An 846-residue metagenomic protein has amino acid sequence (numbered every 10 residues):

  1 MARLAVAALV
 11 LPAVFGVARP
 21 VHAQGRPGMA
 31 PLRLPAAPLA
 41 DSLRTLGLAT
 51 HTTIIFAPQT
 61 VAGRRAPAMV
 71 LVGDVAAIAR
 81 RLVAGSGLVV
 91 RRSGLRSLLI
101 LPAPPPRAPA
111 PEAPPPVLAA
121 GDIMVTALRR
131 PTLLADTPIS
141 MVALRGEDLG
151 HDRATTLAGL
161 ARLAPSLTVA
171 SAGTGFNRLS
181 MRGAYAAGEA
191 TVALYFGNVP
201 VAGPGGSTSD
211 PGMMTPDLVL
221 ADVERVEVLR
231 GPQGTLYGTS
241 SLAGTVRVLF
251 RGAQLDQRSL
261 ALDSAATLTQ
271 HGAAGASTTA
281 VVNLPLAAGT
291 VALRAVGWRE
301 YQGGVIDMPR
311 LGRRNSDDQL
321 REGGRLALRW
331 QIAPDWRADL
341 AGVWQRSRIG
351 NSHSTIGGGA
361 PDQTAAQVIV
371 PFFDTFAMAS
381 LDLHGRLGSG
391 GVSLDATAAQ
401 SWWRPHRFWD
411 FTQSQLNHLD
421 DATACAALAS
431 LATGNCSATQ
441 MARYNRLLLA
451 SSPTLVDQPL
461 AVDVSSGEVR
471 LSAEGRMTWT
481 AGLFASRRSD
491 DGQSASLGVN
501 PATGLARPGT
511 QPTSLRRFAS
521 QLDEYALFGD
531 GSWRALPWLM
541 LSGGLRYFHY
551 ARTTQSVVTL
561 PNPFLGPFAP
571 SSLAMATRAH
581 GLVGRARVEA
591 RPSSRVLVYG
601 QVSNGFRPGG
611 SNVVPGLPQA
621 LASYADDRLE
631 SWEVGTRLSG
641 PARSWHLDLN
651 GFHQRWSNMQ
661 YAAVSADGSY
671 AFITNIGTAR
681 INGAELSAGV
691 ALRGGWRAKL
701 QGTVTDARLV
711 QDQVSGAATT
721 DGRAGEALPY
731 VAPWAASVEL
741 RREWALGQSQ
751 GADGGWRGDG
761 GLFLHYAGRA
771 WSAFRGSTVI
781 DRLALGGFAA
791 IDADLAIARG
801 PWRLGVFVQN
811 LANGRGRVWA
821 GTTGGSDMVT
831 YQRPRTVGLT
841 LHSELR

Functional and structural regions predicted by a protein language model:
L98-L101, L157-L160, N177-R182, A193-G197 (+3 more regions): N-terminal periplasmic accessory domains that precede and gate Gram-negative outer-membrane beta-barrel machines
L98-L101, T126, M141, A158-P200 (+1 more regions): Extracytoplasmic beta-strand/coil segments of soluble accessory domains associated with Gram-negative outer-membrane
I123, T279, H384-T412, R591 (+3 more regions): Membrane-embedded beta-barrel scaffold of Gram-negative outer-membrane proteins
G197-R230, G324: Short acidic/polar hinge/loop motifs at secondary-structure boundaries that mediate gating or recognition
S259-A261, Q270-G350, A377-A379, L383 (+6 more regions): Transmembrane beta-barrel wall of Gram-negative outer-membrane proteins
R329-A333, V343, L471-R487, F518-Q654 (+2 more regions): Structural signature of Gram-negative outer-membrane beta-barrels, strongest in the C-terminal barrel of TonB-dependent
T480, R534, W538-L541, H653-R655 (+2 more regions): Gram-negative outer-membrane beta-barrel transporters
H765-R775, A796-R846: C-terminal beta-signal and adjacent terminal beta-strands/loops of Gram-negative outer-membrane beta-barrel proteins
